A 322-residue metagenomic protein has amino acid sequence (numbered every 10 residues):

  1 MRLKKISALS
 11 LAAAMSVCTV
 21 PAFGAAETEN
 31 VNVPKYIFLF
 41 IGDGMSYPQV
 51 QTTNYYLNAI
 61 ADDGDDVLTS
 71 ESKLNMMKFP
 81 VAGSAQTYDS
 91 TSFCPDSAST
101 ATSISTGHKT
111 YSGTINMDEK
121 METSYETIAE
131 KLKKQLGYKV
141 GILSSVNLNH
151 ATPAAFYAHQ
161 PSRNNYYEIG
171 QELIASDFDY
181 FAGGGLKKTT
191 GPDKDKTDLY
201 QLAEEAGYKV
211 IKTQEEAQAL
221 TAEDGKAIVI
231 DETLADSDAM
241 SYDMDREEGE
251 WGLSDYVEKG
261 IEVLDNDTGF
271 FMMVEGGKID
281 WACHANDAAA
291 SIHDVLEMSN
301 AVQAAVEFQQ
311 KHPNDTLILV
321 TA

Functional and structural regions predicted by a protein language model:
M1-A8: Bacterial Sec-dependent N-terminal signal peptides
L11, M15-T19: Hydrophobic core
A25-P192, T197-T221, G225-K226, L296 (+1 more regions): N-terminal catalytic scaffold of extracellular/periplasmic and nuclease hydrolases that process anionic headgroups
F40, L143, G183-G184, D231-T233 (+3 more regions): Generic beta-strand/beta-sheet core signal
A151-Y157, L234-E247, N266-G269, M273-A304: Active-site His/acidic residue clusters
S162, Y166, G249-V257, D294-M298: Phosphate/oxyanion-binding active-site loops and adjacent basic polyanion-contact surfaces
T213, A217-I230, Y256-G277: Active-site regions of oxyanion-processing enzymes, predominantly non-cytosolic
E297-A322: Metal-dependent active-site segment of extracytoplasmic phospho-/sulfohydrolases and closely related
